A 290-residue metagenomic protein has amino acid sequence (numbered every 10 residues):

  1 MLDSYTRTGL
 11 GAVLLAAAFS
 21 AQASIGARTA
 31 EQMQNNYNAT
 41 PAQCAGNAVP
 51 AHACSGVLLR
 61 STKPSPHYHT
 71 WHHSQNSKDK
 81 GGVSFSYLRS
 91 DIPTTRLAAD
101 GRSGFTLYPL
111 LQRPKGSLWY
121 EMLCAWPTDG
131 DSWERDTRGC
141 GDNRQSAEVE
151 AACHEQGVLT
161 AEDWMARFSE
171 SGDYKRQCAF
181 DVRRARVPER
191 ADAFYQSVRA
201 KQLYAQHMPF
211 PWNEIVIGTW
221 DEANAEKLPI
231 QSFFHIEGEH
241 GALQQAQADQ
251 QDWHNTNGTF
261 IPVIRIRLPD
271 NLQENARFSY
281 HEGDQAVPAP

Functional and structural regions predicted by a protein language model:
M1-L10: Bacterial N-terminal signal peptides that target proteins for export
L2, A21-A23: Basic/polar N-terminal segments that are highly enriched at the extreme N-terminus, encompassing both cleavable
G9-S20: Bacterial N-terminal signal peptides
S24-V83, R89-P290: Active-site-proximal loop/hinge segments that shape catalytic or ion-binding/gating pockets
